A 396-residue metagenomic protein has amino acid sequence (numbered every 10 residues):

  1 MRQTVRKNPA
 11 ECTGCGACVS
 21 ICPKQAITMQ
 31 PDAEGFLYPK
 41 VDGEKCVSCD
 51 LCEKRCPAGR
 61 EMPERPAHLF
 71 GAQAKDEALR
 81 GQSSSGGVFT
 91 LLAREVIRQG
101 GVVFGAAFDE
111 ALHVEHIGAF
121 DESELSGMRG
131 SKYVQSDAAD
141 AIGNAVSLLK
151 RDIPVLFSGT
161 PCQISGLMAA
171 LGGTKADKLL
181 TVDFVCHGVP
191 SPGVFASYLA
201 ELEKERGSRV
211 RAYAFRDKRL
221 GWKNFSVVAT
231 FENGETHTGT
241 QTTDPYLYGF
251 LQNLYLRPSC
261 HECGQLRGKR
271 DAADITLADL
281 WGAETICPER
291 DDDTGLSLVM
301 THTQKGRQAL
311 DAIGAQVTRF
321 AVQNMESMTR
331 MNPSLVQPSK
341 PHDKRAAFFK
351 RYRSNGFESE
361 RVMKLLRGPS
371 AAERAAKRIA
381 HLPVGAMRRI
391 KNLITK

Functional and structural regions predicted by a protein language model:
M1-R2, E44-R151, N324-E358: Flanking helices and flexible, charged tails adjoining ferredoxin-like Fe-S electron-transfer domains in multi-subunit
M1-R2, R6-P9, P39-E44, T242-L251: Short, intrinsically disordered, charge-biased short linear motifs at domain edges
T4-V5, E11, A17-K40, D50-A67 (+1 more regions): Iron-sulfur cluster-binding cysteine motifs and their immediate structural context in ferredoxin-like electron-transfer
Y38-D50, A67-Q82, I275-L298: Short microdomains enriched in Cys/His and/or Lys/Arg
S84-G87, E110, F157-L167, G188-P190: Gly/Ser/Thr-rich loops at beta-strand to alpha-helix junctions that form or flank small-molecule/cofactor-binding
Q99-V102, S208-K396: Long, compositionally biased charged/polar accessory segments in the mid-to-C-terminal portions of proteins
K132-T181: Conserved nucleotide-cofactor-binding alpha/beta core module
L180-E201: Short, flexible loop segments at boundaries between secondary-structure elements
